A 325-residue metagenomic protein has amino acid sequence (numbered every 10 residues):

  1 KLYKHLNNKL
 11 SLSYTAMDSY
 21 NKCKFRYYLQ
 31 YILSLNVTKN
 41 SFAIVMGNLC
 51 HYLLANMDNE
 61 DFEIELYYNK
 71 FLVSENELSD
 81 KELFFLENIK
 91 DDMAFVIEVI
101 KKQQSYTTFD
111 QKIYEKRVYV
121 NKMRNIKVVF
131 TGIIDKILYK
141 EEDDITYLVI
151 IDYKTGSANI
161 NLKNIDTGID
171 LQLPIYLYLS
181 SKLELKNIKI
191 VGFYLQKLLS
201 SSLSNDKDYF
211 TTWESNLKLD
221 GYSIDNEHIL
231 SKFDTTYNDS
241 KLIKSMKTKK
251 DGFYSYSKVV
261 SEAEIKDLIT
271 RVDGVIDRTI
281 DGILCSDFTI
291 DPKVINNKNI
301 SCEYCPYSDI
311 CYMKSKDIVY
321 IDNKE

Functional and structural regions predicted by a protein language model:
K1-E325: Structural signature of nuclease core domains in nucleic-acid processing machines
